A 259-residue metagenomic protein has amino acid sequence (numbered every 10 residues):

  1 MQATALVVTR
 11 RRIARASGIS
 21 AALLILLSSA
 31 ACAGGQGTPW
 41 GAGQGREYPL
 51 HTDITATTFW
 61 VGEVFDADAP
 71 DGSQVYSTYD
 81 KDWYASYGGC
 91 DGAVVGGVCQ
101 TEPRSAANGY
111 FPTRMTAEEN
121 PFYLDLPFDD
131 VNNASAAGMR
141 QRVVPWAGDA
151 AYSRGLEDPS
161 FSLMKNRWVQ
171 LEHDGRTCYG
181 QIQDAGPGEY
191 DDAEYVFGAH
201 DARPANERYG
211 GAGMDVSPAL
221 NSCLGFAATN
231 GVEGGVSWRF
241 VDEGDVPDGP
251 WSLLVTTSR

Functional and structural regions predicted by a protein language model:
M1-R12: N-terminal secretory signal peptides that target proteins for export/translocation
A5, C32-A33: Composition-driven recognition of long, C-terminal low-complexity regions enriched in serine/threonine
I19-S29: Bacterial N-terminal signal peptides
A33-R259: Secreted/periplasmic proteins
